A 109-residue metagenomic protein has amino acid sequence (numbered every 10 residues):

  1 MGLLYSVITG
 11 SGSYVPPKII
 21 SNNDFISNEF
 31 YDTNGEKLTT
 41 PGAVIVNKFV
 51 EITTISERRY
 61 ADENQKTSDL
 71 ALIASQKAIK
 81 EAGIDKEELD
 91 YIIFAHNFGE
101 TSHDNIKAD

Functional and structural regions predicted by a protein language model:
M1-F94: Conserved "HGTGT" condensation-loop signature of ketosynthase/thiolase-family condensing enzymes that catalyze
F98-D109: Short Gly/Thr/Asp-enriched flexible loops that form oxyanion-binding sites at enzyme active sites
